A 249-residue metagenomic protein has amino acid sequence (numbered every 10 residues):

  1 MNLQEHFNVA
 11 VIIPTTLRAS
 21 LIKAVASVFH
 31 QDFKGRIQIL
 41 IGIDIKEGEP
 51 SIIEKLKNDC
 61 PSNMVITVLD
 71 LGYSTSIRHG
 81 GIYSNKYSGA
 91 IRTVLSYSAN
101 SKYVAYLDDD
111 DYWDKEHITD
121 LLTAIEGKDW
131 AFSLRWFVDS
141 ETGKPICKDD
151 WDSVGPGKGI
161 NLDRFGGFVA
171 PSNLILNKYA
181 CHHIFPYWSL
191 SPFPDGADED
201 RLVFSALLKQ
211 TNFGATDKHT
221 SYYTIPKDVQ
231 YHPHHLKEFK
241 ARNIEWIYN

Functional and structural regions predicted by a protein language model:
M1-H30: N-proximal low-complexity "stem/linker" segments adjacent to membrane-targeting elements
A26-R36, D59: Short, acidic, metal-binding catalytic loop of nucleotide-sugar glycosyltransferases
E49-N100: Active-site-proximal specificity loops/subdomain of glycosyltransferases
V104: Short aromatic/hydrophobic "clamp" motif used to bind/position activated sugar donors
D120-S191: Conserved catalytic core of nucleotide-sugar-dependent glycosyltransferases
W136-K144, D217-L236, N243-W246: Active-site donor/metal-binding and catalytic loop motifs of nucleotide-sugar-dependent glycosylation enzymes
P194-V203: Acidic donor-binding loop at a coil-to-helix junction in glycosyltransferase catalytic cores that engages
F204-S221: Catalytic donor-sugar/metal-binding loop of nucleotide-sugar-dependent glycosyltransferases
